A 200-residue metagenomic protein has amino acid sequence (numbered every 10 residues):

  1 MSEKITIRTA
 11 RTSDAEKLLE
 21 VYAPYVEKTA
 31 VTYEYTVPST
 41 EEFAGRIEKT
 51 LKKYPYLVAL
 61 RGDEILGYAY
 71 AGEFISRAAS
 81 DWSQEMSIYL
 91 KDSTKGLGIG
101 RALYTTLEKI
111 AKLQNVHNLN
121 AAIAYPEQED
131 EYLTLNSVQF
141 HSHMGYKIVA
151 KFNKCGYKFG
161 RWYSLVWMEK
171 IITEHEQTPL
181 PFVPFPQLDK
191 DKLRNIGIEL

Functional and structural regions predicted by a protein language model:
T6-L18: A short beta-loop-alpha structural element at the N-terminal edge of CoA-dependent acyl/N-acetyltransferase catalytic
L19, A23-R46: Conserved GNAT-fold acetyl-CoA-binding loop/helix
P38-S83, S87-S93, T105, I110 (+2 more regions): Acetyl-CoA-dependent GNAT
E73, A122-A124, V138, S142-R161 (+2 more regions): Conserved catalytic-core motifs of GNAT/GCN5-like acyltransferases
S87-K95, I123-Q128: A short, internal acetyl-CoA/4′-phosphopantetheine-binding micro-motif in the GNAT/acyltransferase core
G96-K112, L135-Q139: Conserved acetyl-CoA-binding loop-helix of GNAT-fold acetyltransferases
A111-Y132: Conserved GNAT acetyl-CoA-binding A-motif
K154-L200: C-terminal "cap" of GNAT-fold acetyltransferases
